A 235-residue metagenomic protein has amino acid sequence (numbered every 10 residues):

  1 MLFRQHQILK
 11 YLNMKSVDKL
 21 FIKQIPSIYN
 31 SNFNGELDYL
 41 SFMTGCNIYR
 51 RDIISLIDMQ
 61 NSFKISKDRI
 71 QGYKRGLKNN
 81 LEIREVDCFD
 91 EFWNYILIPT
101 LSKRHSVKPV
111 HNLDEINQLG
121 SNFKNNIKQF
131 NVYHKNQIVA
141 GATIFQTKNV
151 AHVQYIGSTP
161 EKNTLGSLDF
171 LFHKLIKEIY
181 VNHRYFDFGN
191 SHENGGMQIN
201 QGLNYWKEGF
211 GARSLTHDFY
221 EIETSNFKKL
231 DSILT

Functional and structural regions predicted by a protein language model:
Q5-L12: Short, charged beta->alpha transition segments
K19: Conserved active-site segments centered on acidic
I22-Q24, F188: Conserved beta-strand positions
Q24-K162: A conserved beta-strand-loop-helix scaffold within acyl/acetyltransferase catalytic domains
N126-N226, D231: Aromatic (often tryptophan-rich) hydrophobic motifs at membrane interfaces
